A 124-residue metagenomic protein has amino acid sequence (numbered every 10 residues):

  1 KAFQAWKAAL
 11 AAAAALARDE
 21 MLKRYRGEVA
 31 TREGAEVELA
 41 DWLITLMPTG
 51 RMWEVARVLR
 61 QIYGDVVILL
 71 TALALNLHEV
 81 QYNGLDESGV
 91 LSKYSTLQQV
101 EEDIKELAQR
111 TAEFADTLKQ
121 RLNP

Functional and structural regions predicted by a protein language model:
F3-Q4, A30: Short amphipathic alpha-helical surface patches that mediate protein-protein
D19-P124: Long, charged low-complexity segments
